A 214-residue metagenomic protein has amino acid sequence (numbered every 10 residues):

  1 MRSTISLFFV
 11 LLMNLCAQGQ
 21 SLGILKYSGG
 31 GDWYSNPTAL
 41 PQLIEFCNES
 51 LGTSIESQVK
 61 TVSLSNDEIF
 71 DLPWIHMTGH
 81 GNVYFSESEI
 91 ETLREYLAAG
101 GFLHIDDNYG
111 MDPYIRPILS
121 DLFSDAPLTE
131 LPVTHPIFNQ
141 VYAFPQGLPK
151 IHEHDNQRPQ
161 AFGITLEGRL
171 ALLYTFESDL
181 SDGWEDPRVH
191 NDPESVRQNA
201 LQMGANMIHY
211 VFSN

Functional and structural regions predicted by a protein language model:
M1-I5: Positively charged n-region of N-terminal signal peptides that target proteins for export
S6-N14: Bacterial N-terminal signal peptides
Q18-W74, H80-G81, D179-L180, D186-N214: Aromatic-Pro/Gly-enriched surface loop or interdomain linker that acts as a lid/target-recognition segment
G23-I24, P73-M77, F102-D106, L128-E130 (+1 more regions): Structural recognition of the beta-strand scaffold that forms the well-ordered cores of secreted hydrolase catalytic
S54-S63, I105-N108, A126-T134: Surface-exposed patches in mature extracellular/periplasmic domains of secreted proteins
L64-S65, Q157-L172: Short, surface-exposed beta-strand/loop micro-motifs that present aromatic residues
W74-P113: Short alpha-beta junction capping motif
P117-L148: Acidic, glycine-rich loop-and-strand cores that form catalytic or ligand-binding grooves in diverse globular domains
